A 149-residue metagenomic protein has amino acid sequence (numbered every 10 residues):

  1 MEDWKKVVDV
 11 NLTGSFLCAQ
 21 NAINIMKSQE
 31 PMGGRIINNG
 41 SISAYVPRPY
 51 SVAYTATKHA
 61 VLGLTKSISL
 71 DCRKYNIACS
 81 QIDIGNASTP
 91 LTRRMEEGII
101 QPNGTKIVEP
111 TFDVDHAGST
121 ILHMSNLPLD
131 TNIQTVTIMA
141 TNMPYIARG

Functional and structural regions predicted by a protein language model:
D3-K5: Substrate-binding pocket helix/loop in short-chain dehydrogenase/reductase
A19, T57: Active-site helix of classical SDR
N21-G33: A short helix-coil junction within the Rossmann-fold of NAD(P)-dependent oxidoreductases
N24, L70-R73: Alpha-helical segment proximal to the catalytic Tyr-Lys
S41: Residue(s) in the substrate-gating loop at a strand-loop-helix junction that position the organic substrate next
P47-T55, S67, M95: Active-site loop-to-helix junction immediately N-terminal to the catalytic Tyr of the SDR YXXXK motif in Rossmann-fold
Q81-I82, P102-I146: C-terminal helical subdomain
